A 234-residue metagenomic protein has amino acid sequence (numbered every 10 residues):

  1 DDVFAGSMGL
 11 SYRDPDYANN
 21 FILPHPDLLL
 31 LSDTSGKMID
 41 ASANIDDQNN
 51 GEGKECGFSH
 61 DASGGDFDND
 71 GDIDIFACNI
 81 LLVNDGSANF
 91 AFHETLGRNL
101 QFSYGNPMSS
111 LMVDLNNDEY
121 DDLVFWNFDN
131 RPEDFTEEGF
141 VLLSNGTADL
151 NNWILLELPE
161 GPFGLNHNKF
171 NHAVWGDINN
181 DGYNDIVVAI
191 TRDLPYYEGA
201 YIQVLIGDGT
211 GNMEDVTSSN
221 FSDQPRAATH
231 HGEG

Functional and structural regions predicted by a protein language model:
D2-S7, G71-A77, L123-N127, I186-I190: Hydrophobic beta-strand segments that make up the repeating blades of beta-propeller and related beta-repeat
F4-A5, I22-H25, F76-A77, N127 (+4 more regions): Kelch-like beta-propeller repeat domains
M8-G9, F67, I80, L115 (+3 more regions): Flexible loop residues that form catalytic and substrate-binding hotspots at small-molecule/glycan-binding clefts
S11-A41, N79-T95, E133-L156, Y196-T217: Beta-propeller blade repeat segments, especially FG-GAP/WD-type strand-to-loop junctions in 6- to 7-bladed propeller
P15-I22, E52-G53, Q101, N130-D134 (+3 more regions): Short consensus segments that form the blades of beta-propeller domains, in both extracellular/periplasmic
L23-P26, F58-H60, A77-C78, N106-M108 (+6 more regions): Residues that flank catalytic or metal-binding motifs in active/ligand-binding sites
D33-T34, D66-D68, D72, D85-G86 (+6 more regions): Calcium-coordinating acidic loop motifs
N44-S63, R98-L111, P159-V174, N220-G234: Repeat-based blade/solenoid architectures
